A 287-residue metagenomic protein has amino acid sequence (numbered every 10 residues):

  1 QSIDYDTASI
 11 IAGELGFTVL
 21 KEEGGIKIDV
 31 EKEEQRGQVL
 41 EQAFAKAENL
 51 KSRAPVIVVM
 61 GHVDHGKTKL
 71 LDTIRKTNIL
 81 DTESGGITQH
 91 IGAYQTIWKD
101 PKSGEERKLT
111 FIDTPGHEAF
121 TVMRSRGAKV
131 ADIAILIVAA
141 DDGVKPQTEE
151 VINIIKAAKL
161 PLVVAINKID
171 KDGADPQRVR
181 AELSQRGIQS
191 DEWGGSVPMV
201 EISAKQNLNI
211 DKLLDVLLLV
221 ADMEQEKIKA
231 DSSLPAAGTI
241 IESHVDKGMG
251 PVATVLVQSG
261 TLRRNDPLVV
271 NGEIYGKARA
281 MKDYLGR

Functional and structural regions predicted by a protein language model:
Q1-H62: Primarily NTPase-proximal linker/entry elements flanking Walker-type ATP/GTP-binding cores
S9, K51-R287: P-loop/Walker A NTP-binding module and the surrounding RecA-like catalytic core of P-loop NTPases
